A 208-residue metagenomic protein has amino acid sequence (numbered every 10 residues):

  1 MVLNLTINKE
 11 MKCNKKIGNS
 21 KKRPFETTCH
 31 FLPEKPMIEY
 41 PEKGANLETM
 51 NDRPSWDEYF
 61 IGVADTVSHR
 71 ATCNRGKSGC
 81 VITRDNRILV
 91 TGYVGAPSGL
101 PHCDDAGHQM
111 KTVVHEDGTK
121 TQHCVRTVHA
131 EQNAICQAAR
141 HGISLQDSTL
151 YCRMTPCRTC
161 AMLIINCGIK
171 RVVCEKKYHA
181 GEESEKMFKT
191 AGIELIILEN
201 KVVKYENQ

Functional and structural regions predicted by a protein language model:
V2-Q208: Zinc-dependent deaminase catalytic domain
